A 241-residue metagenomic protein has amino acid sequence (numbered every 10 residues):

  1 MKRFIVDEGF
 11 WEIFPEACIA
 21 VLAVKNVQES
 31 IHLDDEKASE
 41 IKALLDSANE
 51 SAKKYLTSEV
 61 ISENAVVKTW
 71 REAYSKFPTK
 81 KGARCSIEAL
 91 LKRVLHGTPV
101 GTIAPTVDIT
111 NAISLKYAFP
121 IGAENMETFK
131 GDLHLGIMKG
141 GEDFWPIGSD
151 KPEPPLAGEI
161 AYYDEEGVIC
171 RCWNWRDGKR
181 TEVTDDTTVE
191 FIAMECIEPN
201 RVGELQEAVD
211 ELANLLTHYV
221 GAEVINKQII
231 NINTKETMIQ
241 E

Functional and structural regions predicted by a protein language model:
M1-E241: Charge-biased, low-complexity intrinsically disordered regions
